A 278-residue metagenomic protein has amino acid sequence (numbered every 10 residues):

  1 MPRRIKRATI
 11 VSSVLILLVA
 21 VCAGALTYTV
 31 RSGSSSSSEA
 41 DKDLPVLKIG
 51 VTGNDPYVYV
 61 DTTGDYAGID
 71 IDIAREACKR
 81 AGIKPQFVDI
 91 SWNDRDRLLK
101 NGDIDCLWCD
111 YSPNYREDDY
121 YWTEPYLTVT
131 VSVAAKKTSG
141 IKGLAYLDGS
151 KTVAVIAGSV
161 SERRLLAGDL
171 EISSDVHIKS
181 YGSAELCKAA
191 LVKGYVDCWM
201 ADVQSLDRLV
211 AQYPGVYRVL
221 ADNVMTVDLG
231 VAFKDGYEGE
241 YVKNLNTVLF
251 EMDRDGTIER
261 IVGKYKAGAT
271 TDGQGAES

Functional and structural regions predicted by a protein language model:
P2-I16: N-terminal Sec-pathway targeting helices
L44-I69: Short glycine-rich His-centered loop
G50-D55, V88-N93, G102-N114, K137 (+3 more regions): Beta->alpha turn/N-cap motifs
T52, T128-A135, V203, D207-F250 (+1 more regions): Periplasmic-binding protein-like
Y59-T63, A74-I83, S161-G182, V210-P214 (+1 more regions): Ligand-binding cleft/hinge of the Venus flytrap
I71, R75, K79, K84-L147 (+1 more regions): Acidic, polar ligand-binding/catalytic clefts
I71-R80, T138-I141, A145-S150, V155-V160 (+1 more regions): Extended ligand-binding regions for polar small-molecule ligands
D94-R97, C109-D119, R164-D169, A190-T226: A ligand-binding cleft/hinge motif common to bilobed small-molecule-binding domains
